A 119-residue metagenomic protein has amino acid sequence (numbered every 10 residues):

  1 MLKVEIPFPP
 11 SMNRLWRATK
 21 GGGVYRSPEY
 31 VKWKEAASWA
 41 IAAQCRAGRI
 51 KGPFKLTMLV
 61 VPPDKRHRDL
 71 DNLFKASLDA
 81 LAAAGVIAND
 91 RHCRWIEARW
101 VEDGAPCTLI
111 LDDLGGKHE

Functional and structural regions predicted by a protein language model:
M1-E119: Acidic, proline/glycine-enriched N-terminal capping motif
